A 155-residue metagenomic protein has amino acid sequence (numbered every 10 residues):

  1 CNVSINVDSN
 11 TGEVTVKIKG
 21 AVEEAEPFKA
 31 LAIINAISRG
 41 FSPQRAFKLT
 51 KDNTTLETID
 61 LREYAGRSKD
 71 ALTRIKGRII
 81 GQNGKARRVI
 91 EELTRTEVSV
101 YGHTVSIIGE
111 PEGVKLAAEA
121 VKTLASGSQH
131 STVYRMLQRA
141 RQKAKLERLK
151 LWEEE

Functional and structural regions predicted by a protein language model:
C1-E155: RNA-contacting regions in translation and RNA-metabolism proteins, encompassing KH/S1 modules where present
